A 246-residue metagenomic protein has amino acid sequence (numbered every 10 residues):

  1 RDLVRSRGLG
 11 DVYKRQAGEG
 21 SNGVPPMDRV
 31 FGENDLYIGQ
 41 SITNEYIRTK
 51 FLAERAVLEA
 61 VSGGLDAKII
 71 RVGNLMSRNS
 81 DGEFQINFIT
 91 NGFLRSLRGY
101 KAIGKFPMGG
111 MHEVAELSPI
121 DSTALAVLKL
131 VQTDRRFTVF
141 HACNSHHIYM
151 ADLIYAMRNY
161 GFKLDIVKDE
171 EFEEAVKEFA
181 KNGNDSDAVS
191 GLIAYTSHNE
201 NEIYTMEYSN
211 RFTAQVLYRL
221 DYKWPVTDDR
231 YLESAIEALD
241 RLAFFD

Functional and structural regions predicted by a protein language model:
R1-Y13: Single conserved hydrophobic/aromatic residue that forms the stacking wall/gate of nucleotide- or nucleobase-binding
Y37-S41, D81, N87, G92-S122 (+1 more regions): A conserved pocket-lining segment of Rossmann-fold NAD(P)-dependent short-chain dehydrogenase/reductase
I38-I70: Active-site Tyr-X1-5-Lys
V72-S80, G109-V114, F140-I148, R158: Glycine-rich Rossmann NAD(P)(H)-binding loop
F106-G110, E173-L220: A hydrophobic C-terminal alpha-helical subdomain
K129-T196, W224, E237-L242: Mid/C-terminal beta-alpha module of Rossmann-like enzyme folds, strongest in SDR-family dehydrogenases/epimerases
E207-D246: Amphipathic terminal alpha-helices
